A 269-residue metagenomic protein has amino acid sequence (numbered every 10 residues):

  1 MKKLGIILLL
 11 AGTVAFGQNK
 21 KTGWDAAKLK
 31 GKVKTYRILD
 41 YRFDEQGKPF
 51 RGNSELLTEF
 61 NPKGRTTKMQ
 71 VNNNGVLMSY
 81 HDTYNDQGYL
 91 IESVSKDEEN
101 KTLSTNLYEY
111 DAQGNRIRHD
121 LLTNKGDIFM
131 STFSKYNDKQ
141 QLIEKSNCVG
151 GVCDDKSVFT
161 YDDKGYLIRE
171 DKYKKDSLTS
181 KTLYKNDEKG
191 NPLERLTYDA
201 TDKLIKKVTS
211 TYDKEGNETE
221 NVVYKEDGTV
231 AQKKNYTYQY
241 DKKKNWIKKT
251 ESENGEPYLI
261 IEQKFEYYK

Functional and structural regions predicted by a protein language model:
M1-K21: Bacterial Sec-dependent N-terminal signal peptides
Q18-K269: Buried hydrophobic residues that stabilize the cores of well-folded domains
